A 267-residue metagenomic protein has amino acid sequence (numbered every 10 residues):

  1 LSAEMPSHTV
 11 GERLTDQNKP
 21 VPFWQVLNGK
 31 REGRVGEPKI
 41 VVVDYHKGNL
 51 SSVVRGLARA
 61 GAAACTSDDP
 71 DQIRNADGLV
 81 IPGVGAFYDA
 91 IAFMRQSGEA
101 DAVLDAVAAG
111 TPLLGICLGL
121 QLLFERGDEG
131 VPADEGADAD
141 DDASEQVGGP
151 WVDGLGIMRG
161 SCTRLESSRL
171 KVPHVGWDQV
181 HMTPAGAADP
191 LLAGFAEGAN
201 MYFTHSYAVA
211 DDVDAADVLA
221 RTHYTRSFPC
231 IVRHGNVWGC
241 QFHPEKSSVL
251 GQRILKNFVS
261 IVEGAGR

Functional and structural regions predicted by a protein language model:
S2-L14: Extreme N-terminal basic, low-complexity initiation segments that serve as generic localization/processing leaders
D16, P22-K30, A108, A139-Q146 (+2 more regions): Amide-donor transfer/coupling interface in amidating biosynthetic enzymes
G36-V41: Extreme N-terminal starter segment of soluble prokaryotic enzymes
V53-A63: Two-component/phosphorelay signaling modules centered on CheY-like receiver
A76: An anion/phosphate-binding loop that grips the pyrophosphate of nucleotide cofactors and donors
V80-P82: Structural motif
G85-W177: Cysteine-nucleophile active-site neighborhood
